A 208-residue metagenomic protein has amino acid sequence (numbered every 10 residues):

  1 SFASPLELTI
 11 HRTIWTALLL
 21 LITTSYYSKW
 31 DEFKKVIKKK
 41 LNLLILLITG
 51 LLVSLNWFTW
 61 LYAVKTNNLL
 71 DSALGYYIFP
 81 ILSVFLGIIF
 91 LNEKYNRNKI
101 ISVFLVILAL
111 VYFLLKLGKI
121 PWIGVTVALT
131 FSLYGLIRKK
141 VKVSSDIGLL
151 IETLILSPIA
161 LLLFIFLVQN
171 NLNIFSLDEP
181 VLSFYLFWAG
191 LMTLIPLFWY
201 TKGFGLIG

Functional and structural regions predicted by a protein language model:
S1, L8, R12, A63-V64 (+4 more regions): Hydrophobic/aromatic residues within transmembrane alpha-helices of multi-pass small-molecule transporters
S1-L6, L20, G118-L172: Transmembrane alpha-helical segments that form core, pore/gating elements of small-molecule transporters/exporters
S1-P5, E32-K34, Y62-N68, L108-V111 (+2 more regions): Membrane-interface helix termini and inter-helical loops of multi-pass transporters
F2-L8, F58-G75, F198-G208: Structural motif at transmembrane-helix junctions in multi-pass transporters
A17-L46, R97, L149, L154-L186 (+1 more regions): Membrane-interface interhelical linkers
L21, G50, S54-F58, P80-F85 (+3 more regions): Hydrophobic/small/kink-forming positions within alpha-helical transmembrane segments of polytopic membrane proteins
Y62, I78-N98: C-terminal transmembrane-helix exit sites in multi-pass transporters
Y95-L114, V127: Hydrophobic transmembrane alpha-helices of multi-pass small-molecule transport proteins
